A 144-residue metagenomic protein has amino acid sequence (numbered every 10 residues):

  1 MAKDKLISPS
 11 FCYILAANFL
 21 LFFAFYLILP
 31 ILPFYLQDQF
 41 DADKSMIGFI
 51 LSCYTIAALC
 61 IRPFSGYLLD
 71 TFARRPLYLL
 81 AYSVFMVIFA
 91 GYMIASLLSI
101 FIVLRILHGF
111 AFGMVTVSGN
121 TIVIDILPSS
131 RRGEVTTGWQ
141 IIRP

Functional and structural regions predicted by a protein language model:
I7-F40, S45-G48: Helix-loop boundary and gating motifs at the non-cytosolic
D41, A73, I94-S99: Helix-breaking motifs and short loop linkers at transmembrane-helix boundaries and internal kinks in secondary membrane
G48-T55: Short hydrophobic/aromatic, small-residue-rich stretches within specific transmembrane helices of secondary active
T55-P63: Residue-level signature of mid-helix packing/kink "hotspots" within the transmembrane helices of 12-pass Major
G66-Y67: Membrane-interface helix termini in secondary transporters
P76-A90: Structural signature of the two symmetry-related core transmembrane helices
S99-L107: Paired small-residue
I106-I142: Cytoplasmic helix-loop-helix junction between adjacent transmembrane helices in 12-TM secondary transporters
